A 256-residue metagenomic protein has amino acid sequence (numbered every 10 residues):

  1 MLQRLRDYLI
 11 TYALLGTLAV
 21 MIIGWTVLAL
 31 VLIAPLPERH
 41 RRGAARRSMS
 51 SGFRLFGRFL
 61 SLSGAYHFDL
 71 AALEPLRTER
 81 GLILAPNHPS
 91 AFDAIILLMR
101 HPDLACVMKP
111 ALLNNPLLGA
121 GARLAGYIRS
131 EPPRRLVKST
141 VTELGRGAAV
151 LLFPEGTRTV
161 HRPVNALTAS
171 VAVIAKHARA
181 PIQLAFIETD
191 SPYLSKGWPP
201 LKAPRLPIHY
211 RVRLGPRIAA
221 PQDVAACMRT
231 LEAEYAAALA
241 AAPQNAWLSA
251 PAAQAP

Functional and structural regions predicted by a protein language model:
M1-L82: Membrane-anchoring hydrophobic helices of lipid-metabolizing enzymes
L5-Y8, Y12, R134-P256: Non-catalytic C-terminal accessory region of glycerolipid acyltransferases and related lyso-lipid remodeling enzymes
L30-S51, L62-S63, T78-P133: Catalytic core of membrane glycerolipid acyltransferases/transacylases, capturing the structured, soluble-facing
L60-S61, A122, E143, A175: A generic structural signal for well-ordered alpha-helical segments
S63-A71, S130-R134, L194-G197: Short gly/ser/thr-rich secondary-structure transition/capping motifs
Y66, Y127, A180: Short glycine/serine/threonine/alanine-rich loop segments
A71, M108-K109, E131, P154 (+1 more regions): Thr-Gly-centered strand-to-loop micro-motif
A71-N87, L117, T140-T142, P207-H209 (+1 more regions): Alpha-helical membrane-embedding segments and immediately adjacent membrane-interface amphipathic helices
